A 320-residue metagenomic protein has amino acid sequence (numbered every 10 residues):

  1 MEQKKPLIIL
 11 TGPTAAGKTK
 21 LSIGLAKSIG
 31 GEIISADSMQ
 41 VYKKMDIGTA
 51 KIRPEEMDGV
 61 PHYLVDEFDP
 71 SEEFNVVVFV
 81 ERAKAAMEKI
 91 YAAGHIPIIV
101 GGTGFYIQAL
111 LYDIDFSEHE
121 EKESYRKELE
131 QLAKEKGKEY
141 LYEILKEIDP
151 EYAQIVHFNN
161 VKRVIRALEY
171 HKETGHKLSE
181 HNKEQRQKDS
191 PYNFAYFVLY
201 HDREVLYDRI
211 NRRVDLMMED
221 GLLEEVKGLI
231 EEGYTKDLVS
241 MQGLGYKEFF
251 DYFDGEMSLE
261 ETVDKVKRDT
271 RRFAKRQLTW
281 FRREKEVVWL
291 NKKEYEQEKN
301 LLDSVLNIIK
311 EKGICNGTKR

Functional and structural regions predicted by a protein language model:
M1-R320: Phosphate/pyrophosphate-binding catalytic cores of soluble transferases and nucleic-acid-acting enzymes
